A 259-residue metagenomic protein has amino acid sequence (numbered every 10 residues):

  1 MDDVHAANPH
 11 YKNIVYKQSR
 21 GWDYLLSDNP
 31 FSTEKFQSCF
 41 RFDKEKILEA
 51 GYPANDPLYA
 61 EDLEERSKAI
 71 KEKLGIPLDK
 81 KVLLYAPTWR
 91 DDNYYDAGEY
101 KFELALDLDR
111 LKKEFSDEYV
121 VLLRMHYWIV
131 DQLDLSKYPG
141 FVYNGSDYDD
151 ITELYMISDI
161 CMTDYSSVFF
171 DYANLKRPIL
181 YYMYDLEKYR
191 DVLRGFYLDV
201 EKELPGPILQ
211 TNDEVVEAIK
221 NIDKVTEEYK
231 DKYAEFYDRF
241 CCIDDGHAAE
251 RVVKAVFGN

Functional and structural regions predicted by a protein language model:
M1-E61: Active-site and donor-binding regions of nucleotide-sugar-utilizing enzymes
R20-L25, V120, I157-I160, L204-G206: Short active-site oxyanion
D28, A50, R124, Y182-Y184: Generic beta-sheet signal
D28-F31, M125-Y127, Y165, T211: Helix N-cap/beta->alpha junction signal
P53-L135, L209-T211: Conserved catalytic-core segment of nucleotide-activated headgroup transferases in glycan assembly
L122, Y127-F170: Donor nucleotide-activated moiety binding/catalytic core segment of transferases that use nucleotide-activated donors
S136-Y138, S167-F240: Catalytic binding pocket for nucleotide-activated donors in carbohydrate/polymer assembly enzymes
D245-N259: C-terminal alpha-helical cap of glycosyltransferases
